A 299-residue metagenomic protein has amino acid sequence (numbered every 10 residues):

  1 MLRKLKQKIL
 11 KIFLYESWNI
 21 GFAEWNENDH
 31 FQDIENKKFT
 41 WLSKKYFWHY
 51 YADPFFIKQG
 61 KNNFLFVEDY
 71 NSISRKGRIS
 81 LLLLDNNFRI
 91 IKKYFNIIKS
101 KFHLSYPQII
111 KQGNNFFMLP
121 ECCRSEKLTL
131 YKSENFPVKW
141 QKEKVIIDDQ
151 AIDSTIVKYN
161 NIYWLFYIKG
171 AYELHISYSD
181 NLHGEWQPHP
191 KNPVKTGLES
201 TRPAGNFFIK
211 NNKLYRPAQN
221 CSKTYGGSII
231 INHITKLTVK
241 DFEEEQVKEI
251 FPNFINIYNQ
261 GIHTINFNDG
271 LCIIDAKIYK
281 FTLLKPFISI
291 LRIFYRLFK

Functional and structural regions predicted by a protein language model:
M1-K299: Carbohydrate-active catalytic/glycan-binding domains of CAZyme proteins, especially the secreted or lumenal ectodomains
